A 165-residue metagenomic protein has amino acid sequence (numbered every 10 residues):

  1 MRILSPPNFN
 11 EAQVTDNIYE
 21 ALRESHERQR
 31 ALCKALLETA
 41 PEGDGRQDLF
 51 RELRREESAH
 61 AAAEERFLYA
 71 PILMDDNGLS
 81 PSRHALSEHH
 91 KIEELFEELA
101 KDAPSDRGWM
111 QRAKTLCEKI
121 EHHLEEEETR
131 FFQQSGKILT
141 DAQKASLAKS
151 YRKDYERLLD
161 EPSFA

Functional and structural regions predicted by a protein language model:
M1-A165: Small-residue-biased structural context
